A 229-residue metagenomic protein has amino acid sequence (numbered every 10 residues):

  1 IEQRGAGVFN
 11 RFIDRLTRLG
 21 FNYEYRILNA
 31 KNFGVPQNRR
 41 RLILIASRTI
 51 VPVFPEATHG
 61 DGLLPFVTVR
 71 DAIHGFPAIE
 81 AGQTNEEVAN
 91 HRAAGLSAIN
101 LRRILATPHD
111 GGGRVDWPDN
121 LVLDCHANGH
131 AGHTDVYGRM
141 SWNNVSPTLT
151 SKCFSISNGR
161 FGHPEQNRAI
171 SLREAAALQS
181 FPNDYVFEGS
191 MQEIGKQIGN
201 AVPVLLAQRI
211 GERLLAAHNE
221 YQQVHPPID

Functional and structural regions predicted by a protein language model:
I1-Q37, I43-A46: Conserved Class I SAM-dependent methyltransferase catalytic core
R15-R18, R41-Q197, A201-D229: S-adenosyl-L-methionine-dependent DNA methyltransferase catalytic core
